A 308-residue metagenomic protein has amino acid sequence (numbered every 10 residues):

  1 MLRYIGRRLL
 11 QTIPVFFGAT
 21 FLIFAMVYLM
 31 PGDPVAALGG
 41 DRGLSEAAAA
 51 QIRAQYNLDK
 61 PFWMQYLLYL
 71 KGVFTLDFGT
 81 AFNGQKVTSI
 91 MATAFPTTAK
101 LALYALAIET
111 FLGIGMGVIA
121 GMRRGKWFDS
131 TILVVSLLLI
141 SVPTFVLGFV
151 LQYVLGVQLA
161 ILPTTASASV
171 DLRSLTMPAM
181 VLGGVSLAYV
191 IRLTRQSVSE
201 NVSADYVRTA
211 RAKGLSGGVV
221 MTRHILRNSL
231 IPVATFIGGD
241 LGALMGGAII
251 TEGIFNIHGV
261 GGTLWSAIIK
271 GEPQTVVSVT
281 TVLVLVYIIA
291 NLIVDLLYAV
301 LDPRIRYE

Functional and structural regions predicted by a protein language model:
L2-Y4, T93-F128, T144, A168-E308: Alpha-helical transmembrane segments of integral membrane proteins, especially multi-pass inner/plasma-membrane
V15-L67, L159-M177: Hydrophobic alpha-helical transmembrane segments of membrane transport/permease proteins and related membrane-embedded
F16, T20, F24-L29, F145 (+4 more regions): Membrane-embedded alpha-helical segments of multi-pass transporters/permeases
M30, L139-V142, M245: Transmembrane helix irregularities
R53-F62, D77-Q85, T165-D171, L182 (+1 more regions): Membrane-interfacial helix-loop-helix junctions in multi-pass membrane proteins
D59-I114: An internal, D/E-rich "acidic patch" concept
T80, G84, L133-R192, Q196: Membrane-water interface segments at transmembrane-helix boundaries in multipass membrane proteins
